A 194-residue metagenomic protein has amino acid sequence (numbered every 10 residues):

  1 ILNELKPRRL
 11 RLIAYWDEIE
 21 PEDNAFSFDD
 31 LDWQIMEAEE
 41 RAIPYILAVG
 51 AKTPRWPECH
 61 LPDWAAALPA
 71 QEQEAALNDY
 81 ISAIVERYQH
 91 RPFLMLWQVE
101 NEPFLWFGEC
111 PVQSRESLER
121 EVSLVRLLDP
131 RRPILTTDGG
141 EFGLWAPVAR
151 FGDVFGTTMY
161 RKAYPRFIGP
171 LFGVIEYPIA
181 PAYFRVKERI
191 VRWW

Functional and structural regions predicted by a protein language model:
I1-E4, A76-R87, D138-V148, F184: Short, acidic/polar
L2-P62, E109-L135, V174-I179: Aromatic-lined substrate-binding rim segments of carbohydrate-active enzymes
P7, R91-L94, G152: Core-facing hydrophobic residues within beta-strands of well-ordered domains
Y15, G50-P54, V99-E102, G139-F142 (+1 more regions): Active-site beta-loop-alpha junctions enriched in small/polar residues
D23-D30, P54-A75, D79, G152-T157: Aromatic- and acidic-residue-enriched segments that line the glycan-binding/catalytic groove of carbohydrate-active
D30, Q34, A76-I84, S117 (+3 more regions): Alpha-helical packing segments of well-folded alpha/beta enzyme cores
A51-C59, L77-P111: Active-site groove signature of glycoside hydrolases
S123, L127, R131-W194: Glycoside hydrolase catalytic-domain groove-lining segments
